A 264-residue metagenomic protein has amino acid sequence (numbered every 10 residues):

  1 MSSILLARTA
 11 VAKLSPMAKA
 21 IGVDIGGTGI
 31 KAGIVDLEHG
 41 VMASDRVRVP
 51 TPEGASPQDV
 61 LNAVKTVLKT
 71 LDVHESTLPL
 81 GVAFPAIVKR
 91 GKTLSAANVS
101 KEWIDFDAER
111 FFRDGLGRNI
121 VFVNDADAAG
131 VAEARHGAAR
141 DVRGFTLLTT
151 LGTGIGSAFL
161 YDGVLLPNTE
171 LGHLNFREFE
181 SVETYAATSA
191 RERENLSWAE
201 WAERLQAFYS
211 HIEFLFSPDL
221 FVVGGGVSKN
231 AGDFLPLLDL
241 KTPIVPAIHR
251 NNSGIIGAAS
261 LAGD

Functional and structural regions predicted by a protein language model:
S2-P79, V88-K92, R110-I120, A132-L147 (+1 more regions): ATP-binding/phosphotransfer module of carbohydrate and carboxylate kinases, centering on a glycine-rich
P85: Conserved NAD(P)H cofactor-binding loop of Rossmann-fold oxidoreductase domains
T93-D105: A charged helix-plus-loop insertion that forms the helical arch/lid used to bind and gate nucleic-acid substrates
N98-V99, N124, N251: Asparagine-centered polar/low-complexity signal
D125, G152, A258: Active-site glycine-centered loops adjacent to acidic/histidine catalytic or metal-binding residues that shape
D127-V131: Short acidic loop-to-helix transition motifs that present clustered carboxylates
